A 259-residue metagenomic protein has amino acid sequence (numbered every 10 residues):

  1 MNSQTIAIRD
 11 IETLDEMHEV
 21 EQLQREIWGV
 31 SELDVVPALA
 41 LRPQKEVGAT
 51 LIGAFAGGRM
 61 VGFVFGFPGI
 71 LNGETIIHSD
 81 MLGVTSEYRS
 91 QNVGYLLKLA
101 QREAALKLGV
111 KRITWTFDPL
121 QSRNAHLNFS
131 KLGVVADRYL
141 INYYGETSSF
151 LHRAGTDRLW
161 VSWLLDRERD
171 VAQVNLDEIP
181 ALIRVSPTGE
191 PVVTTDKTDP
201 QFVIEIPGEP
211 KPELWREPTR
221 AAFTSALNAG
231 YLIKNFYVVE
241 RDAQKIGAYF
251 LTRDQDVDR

Functional and structural regions predicted by a protein language model:
I6-S86, L140, K234-V239, D254: A conserved beta-strand-loop-helix scaffold within acyl/acetyltransferase catalytic domains
G83, F117-P119, N128, W163-L165: Short, structured patches in soluble enzyme cores that scaffold and shape functional sites
V84, S90-A105, N124, P218: Conserved acetyl-CoA-binding loop-helix of GNAT-fold acetyltransferases
A105-D118: Conserved GNAT acetyl-CoA-binding A-motif
T116-P119, L140-N142: Glycine-rich, histidine-containing beta strand-loop boundary motifs that form or position
L127, A136-R259: Intrinsically disordered, low-complexity, positively biased terminal segments
L132-G133: Active-site-proximal glycine-rich helix-loop-beta segment
